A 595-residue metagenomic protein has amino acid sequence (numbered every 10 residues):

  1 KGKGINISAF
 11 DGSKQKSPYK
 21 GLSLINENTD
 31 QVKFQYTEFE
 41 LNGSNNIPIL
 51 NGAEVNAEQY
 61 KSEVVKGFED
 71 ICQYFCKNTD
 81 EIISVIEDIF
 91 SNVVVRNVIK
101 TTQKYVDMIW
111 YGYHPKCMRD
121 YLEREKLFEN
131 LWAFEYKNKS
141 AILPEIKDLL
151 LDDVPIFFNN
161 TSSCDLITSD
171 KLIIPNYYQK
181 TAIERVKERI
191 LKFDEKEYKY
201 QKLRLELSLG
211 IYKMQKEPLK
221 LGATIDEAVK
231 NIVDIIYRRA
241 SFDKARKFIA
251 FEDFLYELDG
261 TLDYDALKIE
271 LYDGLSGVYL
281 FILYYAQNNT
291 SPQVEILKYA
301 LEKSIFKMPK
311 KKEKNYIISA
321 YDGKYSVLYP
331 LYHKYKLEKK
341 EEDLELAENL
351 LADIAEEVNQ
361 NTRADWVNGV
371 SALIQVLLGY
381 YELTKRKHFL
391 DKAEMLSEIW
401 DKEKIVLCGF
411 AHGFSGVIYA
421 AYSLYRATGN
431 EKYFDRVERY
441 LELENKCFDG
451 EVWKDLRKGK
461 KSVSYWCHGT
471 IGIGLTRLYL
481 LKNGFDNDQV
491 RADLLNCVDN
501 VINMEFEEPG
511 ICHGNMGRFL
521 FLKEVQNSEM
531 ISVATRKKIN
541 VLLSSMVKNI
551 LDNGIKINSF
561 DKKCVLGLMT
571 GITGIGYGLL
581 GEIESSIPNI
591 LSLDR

Functional and structural regions predicted by a protein language model:
G2-D273, G277-F281, K314-S319, G554-D561 (+2 more regions): Regulatory N- and C-terminal appendages and interdomain linkers associated with kinase/kinase-like NTP transferase
P218-V229, Y285-K298, K334-E348, Y380-E394 (+4 more regions): Structural helix-adjacent loops and short alpha-helical linkers that scaffold large soluble proteins
V229-F248, Q293-K314, E341-T362, H388-I405 (+4 more regions): Long, well-ordered core segments of solenoidal/helical folds
T261-I269, K312-I317, N361-R363, K404-L407 (+3 more regions): Short, recurring structural edge motifs at helix starts
I269-Y284, I318-H333, D365-Y381, C408-Y425 (+3 more regions): Well-ordered alpha-helical segments within folded domains of soluble proteins
V358-N361, H412, G429: Extended amphipathic alpha-helical coiled-coil/heptad-repeat regions
V417-S462: Acidic, glycine-rich loop-and-beta core segments that form the ion-binding/anion-interacting portion of active sites
E507, I511-C512, V525-Q526, M530-R595: CBM-like carbohydrate-recognition segments
